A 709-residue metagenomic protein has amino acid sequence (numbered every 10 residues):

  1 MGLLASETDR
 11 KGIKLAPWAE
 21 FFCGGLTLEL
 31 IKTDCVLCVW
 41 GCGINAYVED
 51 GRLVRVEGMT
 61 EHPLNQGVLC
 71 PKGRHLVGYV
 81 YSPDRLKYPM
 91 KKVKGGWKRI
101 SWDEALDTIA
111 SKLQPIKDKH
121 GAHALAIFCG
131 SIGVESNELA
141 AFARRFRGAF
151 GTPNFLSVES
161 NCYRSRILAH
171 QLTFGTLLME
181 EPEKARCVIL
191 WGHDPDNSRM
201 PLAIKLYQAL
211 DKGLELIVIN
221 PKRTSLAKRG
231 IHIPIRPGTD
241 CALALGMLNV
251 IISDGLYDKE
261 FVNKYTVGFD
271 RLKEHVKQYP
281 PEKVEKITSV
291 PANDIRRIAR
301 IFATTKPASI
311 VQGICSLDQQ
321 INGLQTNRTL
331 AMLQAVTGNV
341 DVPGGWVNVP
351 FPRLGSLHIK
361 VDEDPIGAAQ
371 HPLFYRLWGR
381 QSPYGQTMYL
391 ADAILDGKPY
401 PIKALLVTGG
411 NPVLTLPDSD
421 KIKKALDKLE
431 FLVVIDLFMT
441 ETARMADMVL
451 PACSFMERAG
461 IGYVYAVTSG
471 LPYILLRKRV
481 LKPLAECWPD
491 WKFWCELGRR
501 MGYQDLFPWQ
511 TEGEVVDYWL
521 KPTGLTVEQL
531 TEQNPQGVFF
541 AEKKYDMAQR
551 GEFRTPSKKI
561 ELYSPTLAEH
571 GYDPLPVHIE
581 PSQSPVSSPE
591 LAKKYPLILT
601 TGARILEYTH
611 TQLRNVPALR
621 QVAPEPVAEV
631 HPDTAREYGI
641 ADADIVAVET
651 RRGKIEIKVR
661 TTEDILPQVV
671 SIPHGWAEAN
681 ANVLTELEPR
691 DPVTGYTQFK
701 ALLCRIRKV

Functional and structural regions predicted by a protein language model:
G2-D254, Q278, K283, P291 (+3 more regions): N-terminal export/assembly segments and adjacent metallocofactor-ligating motifs of anaerobic energy-metabolism
T33, W40, K421, L429-F431 (+3 more regions): Phosphate/diphosphate-binding loops
K92-R99, D254-A292, L406, R477-T555 (+5 more regions): N-terminal leader/propeptide and maturation segments of large enzyme subunits in energy/redox metabolism and hydrolases
G95-W102, I132-S136, L172-L178, G192-D196 (+14 more regions): Hydrophobic alpha-helical scaffolding
L139-I219, L226-K228, C241-L245, A331-R444 (+4 more regions): Extended redox/cofactor-interaction regions of prokaryotic respiratory oxidoreductases
K228-R229, Y279-E282, V311-L317, Y473-K482: Flexible glycine/proline-enriched surface loops and loop-helix/loop-strand junctions
M247, V267-T387: Active-site phosphate/pyrophosphate-binding segments
Q320, K478-V480, L484-Q533, H610 (+2 more regions): Long, contiguous, secondary-structure-rich segments that constitute the structural scaffold of globular domains
